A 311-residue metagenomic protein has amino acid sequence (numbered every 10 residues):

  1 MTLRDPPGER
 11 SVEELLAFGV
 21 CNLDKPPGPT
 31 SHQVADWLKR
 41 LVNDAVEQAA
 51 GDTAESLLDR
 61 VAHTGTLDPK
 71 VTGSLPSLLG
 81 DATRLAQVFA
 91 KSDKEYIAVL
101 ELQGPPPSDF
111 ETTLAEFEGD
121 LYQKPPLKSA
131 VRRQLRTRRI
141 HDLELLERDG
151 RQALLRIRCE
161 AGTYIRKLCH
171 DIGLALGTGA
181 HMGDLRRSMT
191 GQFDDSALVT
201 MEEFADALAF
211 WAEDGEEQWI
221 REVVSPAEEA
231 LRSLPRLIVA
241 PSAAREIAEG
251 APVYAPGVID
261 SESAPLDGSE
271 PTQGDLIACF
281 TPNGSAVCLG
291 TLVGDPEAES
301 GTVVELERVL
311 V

Functional and structural regions predicted by a protein language model:
M1-A197: RNA pseudouridine synthases
M1-L67, A175, G179-V311: Accessory RNA 3′-end/elbow-binding domains used by RNA modification enzymes
